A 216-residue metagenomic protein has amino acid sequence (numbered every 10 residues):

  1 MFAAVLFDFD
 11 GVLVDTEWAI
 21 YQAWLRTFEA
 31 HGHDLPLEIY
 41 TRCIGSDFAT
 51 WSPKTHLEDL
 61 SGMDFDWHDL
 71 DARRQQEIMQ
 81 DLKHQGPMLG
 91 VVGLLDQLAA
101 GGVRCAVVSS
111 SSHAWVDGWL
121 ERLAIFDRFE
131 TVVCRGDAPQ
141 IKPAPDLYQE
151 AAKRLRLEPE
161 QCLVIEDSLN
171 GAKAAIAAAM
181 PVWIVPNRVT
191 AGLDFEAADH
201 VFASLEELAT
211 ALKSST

Functional and structural regions predicted by a protein language model:
M1-A3, D96-A99, S112-T216: Asp-based, Mg2+/Mn2+-dependent phosphohydrolase catalytic module
F2-G101: N-terminal helical cap/lid subdomain that shapes the substrate entry/recognition surface in HAD-like hydrolases
L13, P87, C105-V108, Q140 (+1 more regions): Conserved SAM-binding loop
D34, R104, P181: Residue-level detector of anion-binding/catalytic polar loops
D81-G86, S110, A178-A179: Short, flexible loop segments at the rims of nucleotide/cofactor-binding pockets, characterized by
